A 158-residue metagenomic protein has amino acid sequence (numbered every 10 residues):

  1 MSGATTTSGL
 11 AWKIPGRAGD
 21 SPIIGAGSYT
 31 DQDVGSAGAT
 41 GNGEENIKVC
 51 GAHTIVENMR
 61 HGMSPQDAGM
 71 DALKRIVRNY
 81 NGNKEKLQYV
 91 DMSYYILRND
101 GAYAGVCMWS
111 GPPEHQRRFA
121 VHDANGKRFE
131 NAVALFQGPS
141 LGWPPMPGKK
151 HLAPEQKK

Functional and structural regions predicted by a protein language model:
M1-K158: N-terminal nucleophile
